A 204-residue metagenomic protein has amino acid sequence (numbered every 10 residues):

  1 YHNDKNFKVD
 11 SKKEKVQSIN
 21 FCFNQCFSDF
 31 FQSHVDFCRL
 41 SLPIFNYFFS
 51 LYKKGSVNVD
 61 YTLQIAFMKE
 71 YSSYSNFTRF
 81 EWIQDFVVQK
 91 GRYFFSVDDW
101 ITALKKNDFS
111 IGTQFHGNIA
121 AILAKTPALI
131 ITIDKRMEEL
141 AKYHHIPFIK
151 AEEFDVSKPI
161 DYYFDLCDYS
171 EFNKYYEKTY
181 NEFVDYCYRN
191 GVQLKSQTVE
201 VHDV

Functional and structural regions predicted by a protein language model:
Y1-V204: Active-site anion-handling motifs in enzyme catalytic cores
